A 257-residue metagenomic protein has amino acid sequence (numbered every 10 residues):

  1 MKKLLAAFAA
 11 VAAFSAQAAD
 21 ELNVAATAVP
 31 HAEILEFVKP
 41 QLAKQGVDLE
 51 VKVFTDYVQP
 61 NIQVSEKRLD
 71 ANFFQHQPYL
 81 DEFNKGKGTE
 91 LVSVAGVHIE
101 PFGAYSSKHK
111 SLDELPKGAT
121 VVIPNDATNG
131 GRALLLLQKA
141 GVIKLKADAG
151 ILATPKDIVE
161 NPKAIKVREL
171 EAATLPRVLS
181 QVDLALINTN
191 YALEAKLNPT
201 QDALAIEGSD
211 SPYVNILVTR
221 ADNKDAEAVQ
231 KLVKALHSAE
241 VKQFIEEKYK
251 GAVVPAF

Functional and structural regions predicted by a protein language model:
A19-V29, V47-V53, T120-V121: Short, well-ordered beta-strand elements
K52-I62, A149-R177: Short helix-initiation/N-cap motifs at beta->coil->alpha
V53-Y57, N72-D81, H98, E171-A172 (+2 more regions): Beta->alpha turn/N-cap motifs
Y57-G88, G103-Y105, K110, A192-K196: Pocket-flanking alpha-helical
S65-Q75, A119, V142, K163-K166 (+1 more regions): Alpha-to-beta junction loops
E82-V94, H109, Q181, L186 (+1 more regions): Ligand-binding "clamshell"
V94-I143, K242: A conserved helix-loop-strand patch within extracytoplasmic ligand-binding domains of the periplasmic binding
G96-Y105, L193-L236, A252-F257: Periplasmic-binding protein-like
